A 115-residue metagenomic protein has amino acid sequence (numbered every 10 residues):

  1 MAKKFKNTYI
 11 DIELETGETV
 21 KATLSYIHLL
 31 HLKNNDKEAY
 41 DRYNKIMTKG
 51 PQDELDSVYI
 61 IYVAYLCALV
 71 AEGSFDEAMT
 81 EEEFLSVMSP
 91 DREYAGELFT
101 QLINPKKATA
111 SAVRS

Functional and structural regions predicted by a protein language model:
M1-T16, L30, N34-Q52, E72-S115: Charged interaction scaffolds used for protein-protein
T23-L30: A short, sequence-level motif marking secondary-structure junctions
D56-C67: Short, hydrophobic/amphipathic alpha-helical patches that form generic packing surfaces within helical domains
